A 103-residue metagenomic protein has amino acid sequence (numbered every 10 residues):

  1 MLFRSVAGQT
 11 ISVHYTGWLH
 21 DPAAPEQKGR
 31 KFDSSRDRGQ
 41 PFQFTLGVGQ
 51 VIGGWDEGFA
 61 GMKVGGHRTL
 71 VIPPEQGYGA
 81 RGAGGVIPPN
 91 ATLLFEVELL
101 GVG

Functional and structural regions predicted by a protein language model:
M1-G103: Cross-family detector of peptidyl-prolyl cis-trans isomerase
